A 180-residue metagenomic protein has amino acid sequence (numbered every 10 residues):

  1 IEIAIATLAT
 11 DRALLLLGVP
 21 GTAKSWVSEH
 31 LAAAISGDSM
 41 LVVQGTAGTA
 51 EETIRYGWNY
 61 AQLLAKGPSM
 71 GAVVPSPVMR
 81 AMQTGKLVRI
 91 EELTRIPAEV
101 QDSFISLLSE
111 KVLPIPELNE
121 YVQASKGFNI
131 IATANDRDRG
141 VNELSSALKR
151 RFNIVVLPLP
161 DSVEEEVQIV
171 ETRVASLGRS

Functional and structural regions predicted by a protein language model:
I1-R179: AAA+ P-loop NTPase catalytic core and its hallmark functional loops
